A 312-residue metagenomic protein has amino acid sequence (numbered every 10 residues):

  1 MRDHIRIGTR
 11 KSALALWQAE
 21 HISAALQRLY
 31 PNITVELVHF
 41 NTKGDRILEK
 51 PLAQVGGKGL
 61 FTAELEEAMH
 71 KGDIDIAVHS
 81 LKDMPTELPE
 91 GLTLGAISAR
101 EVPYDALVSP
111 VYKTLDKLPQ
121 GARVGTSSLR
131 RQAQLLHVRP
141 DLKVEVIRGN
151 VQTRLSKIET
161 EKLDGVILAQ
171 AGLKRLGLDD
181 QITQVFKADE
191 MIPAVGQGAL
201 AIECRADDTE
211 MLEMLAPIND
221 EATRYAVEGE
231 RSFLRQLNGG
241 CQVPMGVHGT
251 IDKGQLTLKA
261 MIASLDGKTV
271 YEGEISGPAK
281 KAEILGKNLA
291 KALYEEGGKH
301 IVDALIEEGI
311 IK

Functional and structural regions predicted by a protein language model:
R2-I47, Q54, T62, H137-K312: Small-molecule-sensing regulatory modules
K50-D75: Short, structured active-site "lid" loops
G72, Q120, E161: Structured loop/turn residues at beta-strand edges in well-structured enzyme cores
I74-V78, D164-G165: Short, Asp-centered acidic motifs that coordinate Mg2+ and/or phosphate in catalytic or ligand-binding sites
L81-K82, E90-L142: A conserved helix-loop-strand patch within extracytoplasmic ligand-binding domains of the periplasmic binding
L81-M84, A171-L173: Short glycine-rich anion-binding loops that position phosphate/pyrophosphate groups of nucleotides and phosphorylated
